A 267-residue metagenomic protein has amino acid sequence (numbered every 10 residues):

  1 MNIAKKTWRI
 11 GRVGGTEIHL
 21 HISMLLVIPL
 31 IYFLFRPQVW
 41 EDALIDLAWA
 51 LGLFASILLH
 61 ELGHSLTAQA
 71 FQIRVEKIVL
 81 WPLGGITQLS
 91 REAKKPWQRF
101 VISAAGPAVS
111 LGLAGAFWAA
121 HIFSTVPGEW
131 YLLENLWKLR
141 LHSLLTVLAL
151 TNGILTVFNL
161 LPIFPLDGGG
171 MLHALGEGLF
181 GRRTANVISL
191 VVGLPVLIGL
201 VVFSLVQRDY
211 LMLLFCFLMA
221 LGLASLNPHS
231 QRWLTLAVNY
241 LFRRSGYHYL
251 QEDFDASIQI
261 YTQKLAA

Functional and structural regions predicted by a protein language model:
M1-A267: Hydrophobic transmembrane alpha-helices and their immediate loop junctions in multi-pass integral membrane proteins
